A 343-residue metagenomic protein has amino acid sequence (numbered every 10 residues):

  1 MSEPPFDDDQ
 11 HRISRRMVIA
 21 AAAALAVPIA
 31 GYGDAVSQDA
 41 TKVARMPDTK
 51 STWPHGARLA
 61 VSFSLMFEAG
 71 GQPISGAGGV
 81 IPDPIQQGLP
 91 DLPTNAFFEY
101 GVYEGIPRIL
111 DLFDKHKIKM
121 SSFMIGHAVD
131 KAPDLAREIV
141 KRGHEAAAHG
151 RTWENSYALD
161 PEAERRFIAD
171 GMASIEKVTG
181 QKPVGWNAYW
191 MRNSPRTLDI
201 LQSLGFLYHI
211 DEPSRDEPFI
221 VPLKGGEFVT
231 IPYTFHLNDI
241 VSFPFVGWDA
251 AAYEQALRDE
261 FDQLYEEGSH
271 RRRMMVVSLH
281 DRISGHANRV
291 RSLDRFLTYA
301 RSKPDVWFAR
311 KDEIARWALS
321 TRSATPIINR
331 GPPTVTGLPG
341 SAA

Functional and structural regions predicted by a protein language model:
M1-I13, A21-V27: N-terminal secretory signal peptides
G31-Q38: Signal peptide processing junction and immediate N-terminal pro/mature segment of secreted/exported proteins
A40-H55, A173-R271, R322-I327, A342: Active-site-adjacent pocket scaffolds in enzyme catalytic domains
K42-F97: N-terminal regions that are enriched for targeting/export leaders and immediately downstream pro/stem segments
A44-M46, Y208, I220, R258-A343: C-terminal domain-boundary segment and adjacent tail
V61-F63, A146, W307: Residue-level marker for buried hydrophobic side chains located in beta-strands that build the well-ordered beta-sheet
M66, F113, L201, I231 (+2 more regions): Conserved, mostly hydrophobic/aromatic
Q86-P90, P107-L110, D114-P195, P218 (+4 more regions): Metal-dependent polysaccharide deacetylase catalytic core of the NodB/CE4 family, i.e., the active-site-bearing domain
